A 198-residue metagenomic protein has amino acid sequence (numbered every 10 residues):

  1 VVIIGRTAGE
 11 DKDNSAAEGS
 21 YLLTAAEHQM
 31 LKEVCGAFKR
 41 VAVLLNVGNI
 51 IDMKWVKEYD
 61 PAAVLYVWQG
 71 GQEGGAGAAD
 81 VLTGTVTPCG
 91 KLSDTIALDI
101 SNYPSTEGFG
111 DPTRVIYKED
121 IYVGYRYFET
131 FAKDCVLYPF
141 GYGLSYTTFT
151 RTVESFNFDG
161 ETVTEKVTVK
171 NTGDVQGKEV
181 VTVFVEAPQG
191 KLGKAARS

Functional and structural regions predicted by a protein language model:
V2-S198: C-terminal non-catalytic regions of proteins with extracellular/luminal or membrane-system context
